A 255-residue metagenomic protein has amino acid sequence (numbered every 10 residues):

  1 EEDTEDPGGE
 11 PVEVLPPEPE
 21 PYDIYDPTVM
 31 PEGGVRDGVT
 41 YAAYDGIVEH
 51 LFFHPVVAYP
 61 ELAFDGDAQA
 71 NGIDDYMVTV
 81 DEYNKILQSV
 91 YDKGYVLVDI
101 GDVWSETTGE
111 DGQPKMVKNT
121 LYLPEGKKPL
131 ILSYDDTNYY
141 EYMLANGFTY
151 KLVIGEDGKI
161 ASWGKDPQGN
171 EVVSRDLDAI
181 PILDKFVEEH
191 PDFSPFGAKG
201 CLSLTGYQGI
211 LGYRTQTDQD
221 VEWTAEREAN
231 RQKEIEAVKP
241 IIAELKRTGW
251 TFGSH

Functional and structural regions predicted by a protein language model:
E1-D37: N-terminal, intrinsically disordered, polar/charged segments of Gram-positive cell-envelope systems that serve as
A43-E244, T248: Active-site beta->alpha N-cap acidic-glycine motif
F252-H255: Histidine-centered catalytic micro-motifs
